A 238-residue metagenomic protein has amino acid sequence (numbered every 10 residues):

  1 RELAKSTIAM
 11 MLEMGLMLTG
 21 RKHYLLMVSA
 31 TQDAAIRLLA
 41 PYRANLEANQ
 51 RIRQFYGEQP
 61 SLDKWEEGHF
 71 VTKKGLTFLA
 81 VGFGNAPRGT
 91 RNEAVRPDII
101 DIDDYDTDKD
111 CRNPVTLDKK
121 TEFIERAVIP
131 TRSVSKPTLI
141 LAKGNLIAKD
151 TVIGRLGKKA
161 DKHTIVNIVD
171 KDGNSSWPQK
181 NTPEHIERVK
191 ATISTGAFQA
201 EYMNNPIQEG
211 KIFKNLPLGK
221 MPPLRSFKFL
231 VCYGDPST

Functional and structural regions predicted by a protein language model:
R1-L12: Walker A/P-loop
L16-Y24, E47: Post-Walker A helix-loop "phosphate-sensing" segment adjacent to the P-loop in P-loop NTPases
V28-A86: Conserved nucleotide-state-sensing and coupling region of NTP-binding domains
G68-I124: Conserved RecA-like ASCE ATPase "motif II neighborhood" in helicase/translocase motors
G82-G84, D104, A142-A148, I168-V169: A short beta-strand-to-loop transition that corresponds to the Sensor-1 phosphate-sensing loop of AAA+ P-loop ATPases
K119-T138: Substrate-engagement module of ASCE P-loop NTPases
K149-D161: Short regulatory helix/loop adjacent to the ATP-binding pocket of P-loop NTPases
G173-P236: ATPase catalytic-site recognition across NTP-hydrolyzing enzymes
